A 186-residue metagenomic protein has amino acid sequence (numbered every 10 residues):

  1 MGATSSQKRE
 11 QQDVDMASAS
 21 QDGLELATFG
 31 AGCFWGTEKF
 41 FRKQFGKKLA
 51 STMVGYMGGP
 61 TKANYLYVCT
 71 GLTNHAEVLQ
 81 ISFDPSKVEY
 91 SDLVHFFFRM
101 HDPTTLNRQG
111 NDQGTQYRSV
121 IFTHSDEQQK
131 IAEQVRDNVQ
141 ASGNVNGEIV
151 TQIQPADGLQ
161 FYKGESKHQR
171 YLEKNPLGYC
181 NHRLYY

Functional and structural regions predicted by a protein language model:
M1-Y186: Flexible coil/turn and secondary-structure edge motifs
